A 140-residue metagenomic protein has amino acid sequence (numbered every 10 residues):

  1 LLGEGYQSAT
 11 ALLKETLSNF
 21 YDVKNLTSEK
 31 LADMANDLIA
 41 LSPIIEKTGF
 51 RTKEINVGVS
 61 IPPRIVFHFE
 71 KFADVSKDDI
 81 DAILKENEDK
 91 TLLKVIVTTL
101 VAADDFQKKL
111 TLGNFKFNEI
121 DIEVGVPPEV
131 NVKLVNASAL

Functional and structural regions predicted by a protein language model:
L1-R51, N56-G58, R64-L140: Compositionally biased, non-globular sequence tracts
